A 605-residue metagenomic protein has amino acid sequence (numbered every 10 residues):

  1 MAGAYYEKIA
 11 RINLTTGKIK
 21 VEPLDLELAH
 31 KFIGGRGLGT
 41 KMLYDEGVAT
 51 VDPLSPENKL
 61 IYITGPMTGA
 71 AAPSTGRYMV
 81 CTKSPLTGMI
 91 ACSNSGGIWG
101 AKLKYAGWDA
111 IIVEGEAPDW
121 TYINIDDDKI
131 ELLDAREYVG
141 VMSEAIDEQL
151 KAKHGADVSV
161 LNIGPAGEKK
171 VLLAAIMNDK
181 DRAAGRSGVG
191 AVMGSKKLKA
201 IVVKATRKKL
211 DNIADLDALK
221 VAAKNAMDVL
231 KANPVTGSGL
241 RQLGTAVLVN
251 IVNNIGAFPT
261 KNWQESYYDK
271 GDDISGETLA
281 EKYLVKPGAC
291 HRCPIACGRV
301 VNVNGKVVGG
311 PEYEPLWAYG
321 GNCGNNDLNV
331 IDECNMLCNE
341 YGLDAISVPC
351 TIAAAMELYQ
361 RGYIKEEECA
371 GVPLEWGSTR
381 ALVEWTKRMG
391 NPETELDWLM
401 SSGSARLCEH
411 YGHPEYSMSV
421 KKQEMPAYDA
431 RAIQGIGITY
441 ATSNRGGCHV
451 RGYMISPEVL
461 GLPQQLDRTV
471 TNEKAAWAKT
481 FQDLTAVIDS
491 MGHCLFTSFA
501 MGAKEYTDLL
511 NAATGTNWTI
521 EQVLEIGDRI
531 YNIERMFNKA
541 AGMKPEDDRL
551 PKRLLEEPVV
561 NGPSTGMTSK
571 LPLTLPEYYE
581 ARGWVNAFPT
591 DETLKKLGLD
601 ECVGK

Functional and structural regions predicted by a protein language model:
M1-L210, L216-E265, D269, F537: Protein-protein interaction/assembly regions in multi-subunit complexes
K151, G155-S187, M193-K605: Extended C-terminal regions of large enzymes
